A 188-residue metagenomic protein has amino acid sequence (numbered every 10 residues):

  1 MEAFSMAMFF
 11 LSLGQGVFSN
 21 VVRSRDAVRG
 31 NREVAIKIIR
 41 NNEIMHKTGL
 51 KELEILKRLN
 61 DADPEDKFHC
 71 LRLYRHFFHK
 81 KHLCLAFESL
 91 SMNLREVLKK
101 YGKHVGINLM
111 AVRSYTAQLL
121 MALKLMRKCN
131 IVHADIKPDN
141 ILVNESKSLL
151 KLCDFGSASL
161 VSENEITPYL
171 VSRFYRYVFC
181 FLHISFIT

Functional and structural regions predicted by a protein language model:
E2-S12: Conserved N-terminal boundary motif of the eukaryotic protein kinase catalytic domain
F10-G16, V21: Protein kinase glycine-rich loop
N20-R40: Glycine-rich ATP phosphate-binding loop
I38-K67: Conserved N-lobe beta3->alphaC-helix segment of eukaryotic protein kinase catalytic domains
F68, K80-C84, S89-K147: Conserved alphaE helix
R75-H76: A short, aromatic-enriched beta-strand patch in the conserved N-lobe beta-sheet of the protein kinase catalytic domain
L142-S172: Activation segment/activation loop of eukaryotic-type protein kinase catalytic domains
C180-T188: Conserved end of the kinase activation segment
